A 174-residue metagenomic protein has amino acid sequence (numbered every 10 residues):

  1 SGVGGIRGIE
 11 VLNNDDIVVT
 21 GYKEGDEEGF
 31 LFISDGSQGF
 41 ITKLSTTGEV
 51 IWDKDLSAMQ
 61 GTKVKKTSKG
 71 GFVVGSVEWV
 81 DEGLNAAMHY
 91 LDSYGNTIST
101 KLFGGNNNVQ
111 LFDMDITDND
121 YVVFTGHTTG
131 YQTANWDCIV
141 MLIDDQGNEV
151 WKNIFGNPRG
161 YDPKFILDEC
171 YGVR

Functional and structural regions predicted by a protein language model:
S1-R174: A sequence-level/structural motif corresponding to short, flexible coil/turn segments enriched in small polar residues
